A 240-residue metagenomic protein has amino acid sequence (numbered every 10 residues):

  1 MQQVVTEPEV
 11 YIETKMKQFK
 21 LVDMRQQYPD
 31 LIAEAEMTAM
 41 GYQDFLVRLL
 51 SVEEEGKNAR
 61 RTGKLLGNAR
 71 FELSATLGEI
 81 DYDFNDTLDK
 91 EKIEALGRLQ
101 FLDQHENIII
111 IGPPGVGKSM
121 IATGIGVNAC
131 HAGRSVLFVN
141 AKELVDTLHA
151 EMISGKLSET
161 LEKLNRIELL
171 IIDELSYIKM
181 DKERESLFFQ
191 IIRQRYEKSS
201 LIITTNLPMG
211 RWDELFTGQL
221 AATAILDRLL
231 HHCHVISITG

Functional and structural regions predicted by a protein language model:
M1-T14: Intrinsically disordered, low-complexity and often Lys/Arg-enriched segments
E13, K17-L73: Interdomain "pre-motor" coupling segment immediately N-terminal to P-loop NTPase/helicase cores
L21-M24, E55, F101, L169 (+2 more regions): Generic structural signal for secondary-structure transition and capping sites
R48, V52, G124-N128, Q190 (+2 more regions): Short, residue-level hotspots on alpha-helical faces of the histone-fold and other alpha-helical interaction modules
G56, R61-A95, D103: Clamp-loader machinery-focused feature within the broader ASCE/P-loop NTPase space
L88-R166, L215: Conserved P-loop
S135, E143-I167, L175-G240: Replace "adjacent to P-loop NTPase cores in ATP/GTP-dependent enzymes" with "adjacent to NTP-binding cores
